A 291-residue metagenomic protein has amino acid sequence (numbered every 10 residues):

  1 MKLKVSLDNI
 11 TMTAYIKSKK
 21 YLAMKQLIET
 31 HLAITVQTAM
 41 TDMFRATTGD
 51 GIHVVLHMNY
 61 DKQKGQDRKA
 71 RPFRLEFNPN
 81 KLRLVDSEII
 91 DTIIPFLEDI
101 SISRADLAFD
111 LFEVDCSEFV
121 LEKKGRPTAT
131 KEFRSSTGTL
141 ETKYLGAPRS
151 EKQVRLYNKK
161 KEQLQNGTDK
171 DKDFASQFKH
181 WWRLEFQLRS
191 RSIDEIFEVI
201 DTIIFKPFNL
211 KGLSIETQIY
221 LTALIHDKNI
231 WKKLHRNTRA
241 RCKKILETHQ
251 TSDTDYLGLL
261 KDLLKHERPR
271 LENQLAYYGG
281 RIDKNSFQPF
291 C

Functional and structural regions predicted by a protein language model:
M1-L234, T248-C291: Structured, helix-rich domain cores that form ligand/interaction pockets
R239-K244: Helix-turn-helix DNA-binding segment
